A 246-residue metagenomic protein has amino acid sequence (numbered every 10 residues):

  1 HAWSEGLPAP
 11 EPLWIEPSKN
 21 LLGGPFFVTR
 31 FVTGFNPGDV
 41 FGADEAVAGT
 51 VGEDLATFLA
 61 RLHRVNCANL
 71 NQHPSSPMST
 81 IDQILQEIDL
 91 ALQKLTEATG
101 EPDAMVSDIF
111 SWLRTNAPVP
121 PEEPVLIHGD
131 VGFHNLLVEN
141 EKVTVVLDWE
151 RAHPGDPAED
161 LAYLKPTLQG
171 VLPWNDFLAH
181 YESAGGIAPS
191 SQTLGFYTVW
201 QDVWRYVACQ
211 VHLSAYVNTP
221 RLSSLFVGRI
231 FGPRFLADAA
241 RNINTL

Functional and structural regions predicted by a protein language model:
H1-Q86, L90-V106, V119-E123: ATP-binding pocket architecture of kinase catalytic cores
W3, H63-C67, L147, K165 (+1 more regions): Protein kinase-like catalytic domain
P12, L62, D108-L161: Active-site acidic catalytic loop and adjacent metal/ATP-binding pocket of ATP-dependent phosphoryl transfer enzymes
E45-A46, S79, V145, L161-L164 (+1 more regions): Glycine-rich, phosphate-binding/catalytic loops in enzymes
Q72-P74, H212-G228: Hydrophobic/aromatic-rich alpha-helical bundle segments in the mid-to-C-terminal region
S75-S79, A188-W200: All-alpha amphipathic helical-bundle segments outside canonical DNA-binding/catalytic cores that form hydrophobic
E123, R234-L246: Amphipathic alpha-helical coiled-coil segments
A158-P189, W200-P220, P233-D238: Active-site activation/catalytic loop segments of kinase-like enzymes and analogous catalytic loops in related
